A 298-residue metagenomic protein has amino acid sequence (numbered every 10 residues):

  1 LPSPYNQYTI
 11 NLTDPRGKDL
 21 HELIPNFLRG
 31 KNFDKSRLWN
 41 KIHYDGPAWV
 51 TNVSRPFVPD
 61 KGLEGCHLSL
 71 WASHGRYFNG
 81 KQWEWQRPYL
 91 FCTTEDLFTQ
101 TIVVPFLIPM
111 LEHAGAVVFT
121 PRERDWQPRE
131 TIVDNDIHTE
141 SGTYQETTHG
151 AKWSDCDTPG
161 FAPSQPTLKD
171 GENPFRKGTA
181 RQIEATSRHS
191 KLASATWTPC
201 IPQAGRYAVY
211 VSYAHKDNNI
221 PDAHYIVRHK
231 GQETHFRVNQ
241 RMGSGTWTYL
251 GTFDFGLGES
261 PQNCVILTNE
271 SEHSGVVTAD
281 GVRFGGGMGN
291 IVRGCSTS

Functional and structural regions predicted by a protein language model:
L1-H74, N79-Q86, G285-T297: Non-catalytic propeptide/linker segments at domain boundaries
S54-A151, R293-S298: Active-site histidine-acidic residue metal-binding/catalytic motifs, centered on HxH/HExxH-like signatures
G178-I201: Short beta-strands within extracellular/lumenal beta-sheet-rich domains
A193-D217: A short beta-strand element within beta-rich, extracytoplasmic domains of secreted/secretory-pathway proteins
H215-T234: Short, surface-exposed beta-strand/strand-loop-strand elements in extracellular ectodomains
K230-E259: Extracellular carbohydrate recognition and processing domains and analogous Trp-centered ligand-binding platforms
L250, V282-F284: Extracellular beta-strand elements of beta-rich domains used for carbohydrate recognition/degradation or cell-matrix
V265-V276: Short beta-strand-plus-loop segments that form exposed binding edges in beta-rich domains
